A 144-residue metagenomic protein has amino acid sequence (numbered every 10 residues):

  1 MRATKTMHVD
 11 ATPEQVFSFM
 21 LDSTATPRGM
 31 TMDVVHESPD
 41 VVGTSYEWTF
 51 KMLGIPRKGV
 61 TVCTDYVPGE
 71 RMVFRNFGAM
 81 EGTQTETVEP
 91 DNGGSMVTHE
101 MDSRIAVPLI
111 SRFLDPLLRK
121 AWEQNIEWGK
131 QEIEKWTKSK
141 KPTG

Functional and structural regions predicted by a protein language model:
M1-V41, G144: Hydrophobic ligand-binding cavity/cleft-lining segments
K5-M7, G59-D65, T83-P90, M101: Hydrophobic/aromatic beta-strand elements that line small-molecule binding cavities or substrate pockets in beta-rich
A11, M52, P90, S103-I105: Non-catalytic surface loops within mature trypsin-like serine protease
F17, P56-K58, Q84, T98 (+1 more regions): Short acidic, gly/pro-rich beta-turn/loop elements at beta-sheet edges and active-site/ligand-binding grooves
V34-M80, N92, M96, W128-G144: Glycine-rich portal/gate segments that line the openings of hydrophobic small-molecule binding cavities
F77-G82, E100-A106: Short, solvent-exposed aromatic-acidic interface loops
S103-G144: A conserved amphipathic terminal alpha-helix motif
